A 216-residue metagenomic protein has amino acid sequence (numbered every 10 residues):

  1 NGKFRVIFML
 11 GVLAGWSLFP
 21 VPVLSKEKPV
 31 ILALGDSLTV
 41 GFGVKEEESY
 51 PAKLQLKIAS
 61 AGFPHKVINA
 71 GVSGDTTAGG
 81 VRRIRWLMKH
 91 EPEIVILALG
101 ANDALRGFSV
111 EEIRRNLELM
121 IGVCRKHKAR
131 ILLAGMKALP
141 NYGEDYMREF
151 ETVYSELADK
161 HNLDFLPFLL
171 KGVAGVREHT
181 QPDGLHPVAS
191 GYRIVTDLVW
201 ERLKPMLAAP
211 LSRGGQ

Functional and structural regions predicted by a protein language model:
N1-F8: Bacterial N-terminal signal peptides that target proteins for export
G2, K26, K53, F63 (+1 more regions): Alpha-helical cap/lid subdomain in secreted, periplasmic, or secretory-pathway luminal O-acyl-processing enzymes
F8-S17: Bacterial N-terminal signal peptides
L24-S73, R83-E91: Serine-esterase "nucleophile elbow" of acetyl-processing enzymes
G74-A78: N-terminal helical cap/lid subdomain that shapes the substrate entry/recognition surface in HAD-like hydrolases
